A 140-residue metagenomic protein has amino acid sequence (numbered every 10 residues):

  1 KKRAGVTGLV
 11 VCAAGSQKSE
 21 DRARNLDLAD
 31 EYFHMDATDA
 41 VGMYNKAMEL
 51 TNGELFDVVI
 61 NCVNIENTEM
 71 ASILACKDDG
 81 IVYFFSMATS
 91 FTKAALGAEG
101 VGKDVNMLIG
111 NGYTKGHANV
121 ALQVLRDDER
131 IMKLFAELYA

Functional and structural regions predicted by a protein language model:
K2-N67: Adenosine-nucleotide cofactor-binding segment
T7, A29, N106, R130-I131: A general structural signal for well-ordered secondary-structure junctions
V10, D36-T38, F56-V58, Y83-S86 (+2 more regions): Glycine-rich loops and low-complexity Gly/Arg-rich segments that provide flexible linkers or classic glycine-based
G15, T89-S90, Y139: Short amphipathic alpha-helical surface micro-motifs
E20, N45-M48, L122, M132 (+1 more regions): Generic detector of well-ordered alpha-helical segments enriched in charged/polar residues, highlighting helical
D36-D39, E66-A75, A136-A140: A short, terminal or domain-edge coil/loop segment
G53, Q123-A140: C-terminal capping/lid region of NAD(P)-dependent oxidoreductase domains
V63-D128: Glycine-rich phosphate-binding loop and adjacent beta-alpha segment of Rossmann(oid) nucleotide-cofactor-binding
